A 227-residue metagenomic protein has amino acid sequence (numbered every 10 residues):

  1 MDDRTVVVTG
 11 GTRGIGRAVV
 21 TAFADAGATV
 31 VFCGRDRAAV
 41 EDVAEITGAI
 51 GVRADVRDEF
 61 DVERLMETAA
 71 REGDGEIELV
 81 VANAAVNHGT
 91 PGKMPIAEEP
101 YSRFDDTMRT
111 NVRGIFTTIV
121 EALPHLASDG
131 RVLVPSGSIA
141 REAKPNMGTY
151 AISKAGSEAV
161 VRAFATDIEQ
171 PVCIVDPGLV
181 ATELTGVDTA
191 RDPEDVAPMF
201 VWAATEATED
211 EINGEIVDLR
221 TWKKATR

Functional and structural regions predicted by a protein language model:
T12-R13: Conserved glycine-rich cofactor-binding loop
A26-D42: Conserved glycine-rich Rossmann-like NAD(P)H-binding loop of the short-chain dehydrogenase/reductase
A38, R53-E67: The beta1-alpha1 cofactor-binding region of Rossmann-like NAD(H)/NADP(H)-dependent oxidoreductases
E67-R71, M108-G130, T166, T205: Amphipathic alpha-helical dimer-interface segment in Rossmann-like NAD(P)H-dependent oxidoreductases
N87-D105, N146: Conserved mid-core segment of classical short-chain dehydrogenase/reductases
A97-F116, S157: Catalytic Tyr-X3-Lys loop
S128-G156, V161-T166: Catalytic loop of short-chain dehydrogenase/reductase
Q170, I174-V175, G186-R227: C-terminal helical subdomain
